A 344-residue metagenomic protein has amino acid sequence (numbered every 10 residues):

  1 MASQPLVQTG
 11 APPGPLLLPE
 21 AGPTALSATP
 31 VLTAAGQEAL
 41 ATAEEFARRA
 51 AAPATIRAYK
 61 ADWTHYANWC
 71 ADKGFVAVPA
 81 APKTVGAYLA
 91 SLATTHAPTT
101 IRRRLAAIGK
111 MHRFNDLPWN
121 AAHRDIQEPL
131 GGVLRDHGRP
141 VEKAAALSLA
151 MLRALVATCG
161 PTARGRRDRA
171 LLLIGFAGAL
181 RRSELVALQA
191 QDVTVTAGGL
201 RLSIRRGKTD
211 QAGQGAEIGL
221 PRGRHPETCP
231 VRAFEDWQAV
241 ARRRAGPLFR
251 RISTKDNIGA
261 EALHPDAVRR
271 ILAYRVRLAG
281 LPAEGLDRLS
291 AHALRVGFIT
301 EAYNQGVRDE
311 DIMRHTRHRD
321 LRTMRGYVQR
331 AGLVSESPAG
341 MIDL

Functional and structural regions predicted by a protein language model:
M1-A11: N-terminal acidic, proline/glycine-rich, low-complexity intrinsically disordered segments
V7-T9, L17-P23, A28-E44, T55-R57 (+4 more regions): Conserved catalytic core of the tyrosine transesterase superfamily
R49, P53-P79, K110-L117: Basic/aromatic-enriched alpha-helical hairpins
A71-F75, A97, G160: Short, flexible helix-adjacent loops and helix caps
